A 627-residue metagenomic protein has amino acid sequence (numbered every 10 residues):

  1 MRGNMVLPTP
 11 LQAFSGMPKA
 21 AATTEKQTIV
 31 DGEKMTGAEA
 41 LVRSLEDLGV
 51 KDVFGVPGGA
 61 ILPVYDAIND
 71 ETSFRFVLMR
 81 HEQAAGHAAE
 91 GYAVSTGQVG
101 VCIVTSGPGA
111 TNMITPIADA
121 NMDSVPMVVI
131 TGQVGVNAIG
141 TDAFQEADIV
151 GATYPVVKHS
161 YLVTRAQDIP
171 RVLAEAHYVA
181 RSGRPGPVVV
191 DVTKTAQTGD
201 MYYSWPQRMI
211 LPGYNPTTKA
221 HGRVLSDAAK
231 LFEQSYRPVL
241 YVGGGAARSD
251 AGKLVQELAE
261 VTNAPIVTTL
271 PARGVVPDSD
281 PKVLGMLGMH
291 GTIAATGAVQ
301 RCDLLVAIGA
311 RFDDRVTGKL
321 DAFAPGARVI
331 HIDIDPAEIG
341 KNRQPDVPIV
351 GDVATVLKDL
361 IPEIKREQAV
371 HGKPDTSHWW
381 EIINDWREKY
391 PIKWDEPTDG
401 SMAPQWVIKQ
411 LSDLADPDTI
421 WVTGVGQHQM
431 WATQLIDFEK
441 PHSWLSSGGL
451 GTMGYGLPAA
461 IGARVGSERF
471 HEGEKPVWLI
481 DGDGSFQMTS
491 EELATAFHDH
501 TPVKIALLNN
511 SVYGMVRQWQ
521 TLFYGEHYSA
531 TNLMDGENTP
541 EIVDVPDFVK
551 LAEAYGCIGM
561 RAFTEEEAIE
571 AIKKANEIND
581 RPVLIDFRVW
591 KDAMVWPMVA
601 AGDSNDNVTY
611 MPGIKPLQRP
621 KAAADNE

Functional and structural regions predicted by a protein language model:
F14, A120, T131-V172, A272-I382: Glycine-rich, acidic loop regions that bind phosphate or pyrophosphate groups
P18-D31, Q167, K230, G326-V425 (+4 more regions): Phosphate/pyrophosphate-binding active-site segments
A38-V42, E46, V64-I68, N384-E472: Active-site diphosphate/adenylate-binding microenvironment
A40-V50, G91-G97, N121, V179-R184 (+6 more regions): Glycine-rich phosphate/diphosphate-binding loops that line cofactor/substrate pockets in enzymes
L62-V136, I293-L305, G309-D313, M430-G514: Thiamine diphosphate
V94, G244-I330, Q429, F438-G473 (+3 more regions): Glycine-rich, anion-gripping cofactor-binding loops and their flanking helix/strand elements in enzyme active sites
I130, A138-I139, F144-Q145, G340-V350 (+2 more regions): Thiamine diphosphate
E175, V179-Q234, I392-W394, T609-Y610: Conformationally flexible catalytic loops at phosphate/diphosphate-handling active centers
